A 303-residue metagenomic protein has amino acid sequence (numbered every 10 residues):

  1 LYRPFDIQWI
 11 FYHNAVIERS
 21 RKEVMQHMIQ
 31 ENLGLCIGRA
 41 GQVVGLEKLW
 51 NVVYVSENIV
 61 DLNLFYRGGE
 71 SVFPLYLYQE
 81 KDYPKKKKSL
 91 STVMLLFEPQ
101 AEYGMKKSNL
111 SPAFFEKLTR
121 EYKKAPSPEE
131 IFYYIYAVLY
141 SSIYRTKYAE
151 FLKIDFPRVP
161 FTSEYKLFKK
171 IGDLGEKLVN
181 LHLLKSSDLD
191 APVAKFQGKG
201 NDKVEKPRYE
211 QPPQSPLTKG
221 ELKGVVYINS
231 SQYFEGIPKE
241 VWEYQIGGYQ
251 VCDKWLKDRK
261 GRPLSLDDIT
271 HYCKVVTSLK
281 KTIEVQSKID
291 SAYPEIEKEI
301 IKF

Functional and structural regions predicted by a protein language model:
L1-F303: Sequence-level detector for compositionally biased, low-complexity segments
